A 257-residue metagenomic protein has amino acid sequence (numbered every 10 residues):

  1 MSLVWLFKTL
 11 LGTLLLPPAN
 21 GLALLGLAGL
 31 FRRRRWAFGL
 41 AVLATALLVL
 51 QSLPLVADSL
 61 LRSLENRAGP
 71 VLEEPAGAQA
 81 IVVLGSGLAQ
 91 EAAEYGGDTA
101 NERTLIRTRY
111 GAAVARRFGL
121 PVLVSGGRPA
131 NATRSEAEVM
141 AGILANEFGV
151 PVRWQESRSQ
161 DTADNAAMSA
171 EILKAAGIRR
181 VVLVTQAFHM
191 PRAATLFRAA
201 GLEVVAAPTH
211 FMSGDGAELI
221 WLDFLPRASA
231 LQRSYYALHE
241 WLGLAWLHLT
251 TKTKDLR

Functional and structural regions predicted by a protein language model:
M1-L30: Membrane-embedded alpha-helical segments of integral membrane proteins
L3-L11, V56, L60-L64, L238-A245: Hydrophobic alpha-helical segments of integral membrane proteins, encompassing both true transmembrane helices
P18-N20, P54, T251-K254: Extended, histidine- and acidic-residue-enriched regions that form the cofactor-binding/catalytic faces
A28-G29, S52, L247: Structural signal for membrane-spanning alpha-helices in multi-pass inner-membrane proteins, emphasizing helix cores
L30-G39: Membrane-interface helix-boundary motifs at transmembrane edges
G39-P54: Hydrophobic membrane-insertion alpha-helices, especially the h-region of bacterial N-terminal signal peptides
L53-R227, S234: A structural signal for short, hydrophobic/glycine-enriched beta-strand patches
W221-L222, S234-Y236, L242-R257: Extracytoplasmic/luminal low-complexity segments enriched in Pro/Gly and acidic/polar residues that act as flexible
